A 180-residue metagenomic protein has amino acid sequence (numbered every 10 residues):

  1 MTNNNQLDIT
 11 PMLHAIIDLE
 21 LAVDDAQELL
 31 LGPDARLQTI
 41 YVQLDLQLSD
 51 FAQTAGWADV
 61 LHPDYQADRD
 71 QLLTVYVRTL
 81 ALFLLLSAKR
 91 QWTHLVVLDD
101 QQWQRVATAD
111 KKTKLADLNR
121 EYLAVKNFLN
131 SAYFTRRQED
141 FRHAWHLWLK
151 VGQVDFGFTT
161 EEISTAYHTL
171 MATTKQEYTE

Functional and structural regions predicted by a protein language model:
M1-E180: Flexible "arm" and connector segments at domain edges
